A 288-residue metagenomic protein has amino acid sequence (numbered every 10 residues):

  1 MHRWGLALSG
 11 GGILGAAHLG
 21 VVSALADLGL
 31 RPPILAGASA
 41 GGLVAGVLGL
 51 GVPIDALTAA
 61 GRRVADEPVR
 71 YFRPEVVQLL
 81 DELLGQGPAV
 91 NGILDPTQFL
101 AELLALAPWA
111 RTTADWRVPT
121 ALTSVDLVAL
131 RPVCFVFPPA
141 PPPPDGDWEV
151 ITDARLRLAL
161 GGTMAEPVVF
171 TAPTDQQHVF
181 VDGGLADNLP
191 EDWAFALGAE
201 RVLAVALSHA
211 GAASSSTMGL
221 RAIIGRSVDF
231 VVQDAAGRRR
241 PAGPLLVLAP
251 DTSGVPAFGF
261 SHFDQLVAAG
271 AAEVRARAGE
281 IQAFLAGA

Functional and structural regions predicted by a protein language model:
M1-A38, G46-A288: Patatin-like phospholipase
